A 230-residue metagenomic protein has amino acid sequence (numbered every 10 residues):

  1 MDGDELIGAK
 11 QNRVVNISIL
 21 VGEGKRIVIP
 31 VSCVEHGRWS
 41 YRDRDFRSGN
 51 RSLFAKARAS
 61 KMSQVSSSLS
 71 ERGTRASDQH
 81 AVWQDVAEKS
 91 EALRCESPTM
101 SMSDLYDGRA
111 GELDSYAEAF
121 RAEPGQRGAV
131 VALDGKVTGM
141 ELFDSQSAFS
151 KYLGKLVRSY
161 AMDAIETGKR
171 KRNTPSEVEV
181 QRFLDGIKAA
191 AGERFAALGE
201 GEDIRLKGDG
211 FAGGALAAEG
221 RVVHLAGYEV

Functional and structural regions predicted by a protein language model:
D4-A55: Intrinsically disordered, low-complexity Pro/Gly/Ser/Thr-rich segments with frequent PxxP/GP/PP motifs and embedded
K25, C33, G135-V137, D144 (+1 more regions): A broadly conserved detector of short glycine/acidic/proline-rich loop/turn motifs that flank catalytic sites and bind
V34-M100, D104-Y116, A129-L133, T138-E141: Terminal connector regions
A119: Carbohydrate-associated surface elements
A122-Q126: Mixed-charge, low-complexity intrinsically disordered regions
V130-E166: Conserved mixed alpha/beta catalytic, RNA-binding, or beta-rich assembly cores of soluble enzyme, regulatory
S159-V230: Extended, charge-rich intrinsically disordered regulatory tails
